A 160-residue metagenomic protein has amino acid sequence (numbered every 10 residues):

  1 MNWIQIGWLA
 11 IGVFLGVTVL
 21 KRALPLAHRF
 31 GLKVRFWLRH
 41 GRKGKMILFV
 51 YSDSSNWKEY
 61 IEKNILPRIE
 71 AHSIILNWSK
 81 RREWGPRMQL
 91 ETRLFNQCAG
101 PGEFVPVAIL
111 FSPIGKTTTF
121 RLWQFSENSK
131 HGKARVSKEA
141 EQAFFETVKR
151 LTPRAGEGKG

Functional and structural regions predicted by a protein language model:
M1-K33: N-terminal signal-anchor transmembrane alpha helix of single-pass membrane proteins, serving as the membrane-anchoring
P25-E83: N-terminal topogenic membrane-targeting module
H28-G31, T119, P153-G160: N-terminal pre-first-transmembrane soluble regions of secretory-pathway and organelle membrane proteins
R42, R93, E139-A140: Long, solvent-exposed non-transmembrane regions
I61-E70, L94-C98, V148-A155: Hydrophobic, Leu/Ile/Phe/Ala-enriched alpha-helical segments that form helix-helix packing faces
I74-F104: Ligand-binding grooves and catalytic loops that recognize ribose/phosphate and carbohydrate rings, and esterified lipid
A99-S129: A short, hydrophobic beta-strand/beta-hairpin element that forms part of a small beta-sheet core
A134-G160: C-terminal partner/receptor-binding element of secreted or periplasmic proteins
